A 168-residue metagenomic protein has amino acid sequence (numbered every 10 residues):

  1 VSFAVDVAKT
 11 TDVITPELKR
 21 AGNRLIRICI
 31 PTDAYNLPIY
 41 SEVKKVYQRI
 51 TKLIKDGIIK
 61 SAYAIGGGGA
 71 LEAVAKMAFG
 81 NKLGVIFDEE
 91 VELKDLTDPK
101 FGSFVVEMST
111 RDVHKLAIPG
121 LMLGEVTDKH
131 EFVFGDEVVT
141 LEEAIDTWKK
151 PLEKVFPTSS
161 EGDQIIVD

Functional and structural regions predicted by a protein language model:
V1-D33, F104, M108, M122-E125: Glycine-rich anion-binding loops of enzyme active sites
V5-T10, I39-Y47, D88-V91: A general structural motif
D12-E17, C29-I30, Y35-I39, E72-K76 (+1 more regions): Short acidic, glycine/serine/threonine-rich loops at helix termini
V13-I14, K44, D163: Intrinsic low-complexity, intrinsically disordered segments enriched in polar/basic residues
K19, R24-I30, Y35-K60: A glycine- and small/hydrophobic-rich beta-loop-beta segment that serves as a flexible "lid/hinge" or phosphate-binding
Y47, T51-D168: Glycine-/charge-enriched secondary-structure boundary and capping motifs
